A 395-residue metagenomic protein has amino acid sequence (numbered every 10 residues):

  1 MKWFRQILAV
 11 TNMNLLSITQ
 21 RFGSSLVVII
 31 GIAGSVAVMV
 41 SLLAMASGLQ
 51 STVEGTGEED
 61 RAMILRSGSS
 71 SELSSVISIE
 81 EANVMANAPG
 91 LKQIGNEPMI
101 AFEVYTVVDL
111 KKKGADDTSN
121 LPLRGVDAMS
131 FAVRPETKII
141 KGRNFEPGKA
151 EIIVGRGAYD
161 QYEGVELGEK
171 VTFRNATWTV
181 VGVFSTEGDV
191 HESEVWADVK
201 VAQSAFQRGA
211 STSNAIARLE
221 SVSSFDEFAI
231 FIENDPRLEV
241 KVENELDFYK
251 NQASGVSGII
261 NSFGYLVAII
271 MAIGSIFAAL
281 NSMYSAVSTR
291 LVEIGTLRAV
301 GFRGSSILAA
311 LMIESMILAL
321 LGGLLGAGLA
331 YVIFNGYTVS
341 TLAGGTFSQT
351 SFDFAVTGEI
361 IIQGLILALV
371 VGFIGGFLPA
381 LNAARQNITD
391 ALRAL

Functional and structural regions predicted by a protein language model:
M1-A37: N-terminal Sec/SRP start-transfer signal
N12-Q20, S51-G55, T296-A299, D390-R393: Short amphipathic alpha-helical coupling elements at transmembrane boundaries
F22-L49, S257-E293, R298, M316-L324 (+1 more regions): Hydrophobic alpha-helical transmembrane segments of multi-pass inner-membrane transport and secretion
A33, A37-P122, K141-R143, G148 (+3 more regions): Hydrophobic, regular-secondary-structure patches
P89-Q93, K111-T118, L167-Y265, M271: Mechanotransmission and gating elements of multispan inner-membrane complexes involved in transport and envelope
I100-T106, D117-M129, P135-V201, R208: Hydrophobic secondary-structure segments that place a key small or acidic residue at a functional site
Y284, T289-T338, Q363-V371, P379: Transmembrane alpha-helical interface segments in multi-pass membrane proteins
L324-I366, F377-L381, R385-Q386, D390: Short helix-loop junctions at transmembrane helix boundaries
